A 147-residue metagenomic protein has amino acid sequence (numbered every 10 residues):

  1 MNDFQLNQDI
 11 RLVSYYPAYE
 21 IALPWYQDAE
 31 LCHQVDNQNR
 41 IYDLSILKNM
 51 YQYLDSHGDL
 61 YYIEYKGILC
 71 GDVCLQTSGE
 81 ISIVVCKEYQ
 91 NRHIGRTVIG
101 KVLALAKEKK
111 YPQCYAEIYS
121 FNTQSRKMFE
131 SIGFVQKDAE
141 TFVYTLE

Functional and structural regions predicted by a protein language model:
M1-Q52: A short, well-structured alpha-helix characteristic of acyl/acetyltransferase catalytic modules
Q8, E64-K66, T145-E147: Active-site beta-strand termini and strand-to-loop segments that position acidic
N37-E88: Acetyl-CoA-dependent GNAT
E80-S82, Y115-E117, V143: Short aromatic/hydrophobic contact patches that present stacked aromatics for nucleic-acid/ligand binding
Y89, H93-K101: Conserved acetyl-CoA pyrophosphate-binding loop and the N-cap/start of the following alpha-helix in GNAT-like
R96, S120-D138: Conserved active-site alpha-helix within GNAT-family acetyltransferase domains
A106-Y119: Conserved GNAT acetyl-CoA-binding A-motif
